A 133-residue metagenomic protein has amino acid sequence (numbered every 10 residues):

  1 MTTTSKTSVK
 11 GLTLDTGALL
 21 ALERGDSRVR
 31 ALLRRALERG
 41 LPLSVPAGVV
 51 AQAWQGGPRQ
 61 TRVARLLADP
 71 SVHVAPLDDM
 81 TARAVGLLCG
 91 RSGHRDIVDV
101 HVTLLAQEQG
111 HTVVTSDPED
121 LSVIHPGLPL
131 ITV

Functional and structural regions predicted by a protein language model:
M1-V45, W54-L66, I131: Short, well-structured N-terminal submotif of metal-dependent ribonuclease cores
A18-L19, V49, T81, H101-V102 (+1 more regions): Alpha-helix capping/helix-boundary segments
A53, D96-T112: Acidic, metal-associated active-site segment
P58, T115-D120: Short, polar loop motifs at secondary-structure junctions
S71-S92: Acidic catalytic patch
E119-G127: Short loop/helix-cap segments at secondary-structure boundaries that form the rim of catalytic
